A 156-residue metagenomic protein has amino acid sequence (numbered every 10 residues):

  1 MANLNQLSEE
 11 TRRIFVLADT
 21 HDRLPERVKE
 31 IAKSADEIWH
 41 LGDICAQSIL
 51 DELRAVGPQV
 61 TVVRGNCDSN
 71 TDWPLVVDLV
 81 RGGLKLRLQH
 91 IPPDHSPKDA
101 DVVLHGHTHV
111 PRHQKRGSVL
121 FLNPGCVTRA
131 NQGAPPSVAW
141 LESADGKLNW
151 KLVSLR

Functional and structural regions predicted by a protein language model:
M1-V60, D68-L75, A134-S137, D145: N-terminal active-site segment of His-dependent metallophosphoesterases
D19, D43, G65, G106-H107 (+1 more regions): Active-site glycine-centered loops adjacent to acidic/histidine catalytic or metal-binding residues that shape
E30, V77-L79, H95: Residue "hotspots" at secondary-structure boundaries inside conserved domains
R54, D72-H90: Metallo-beta-lactamase
T61, G82-K151: Conserved beta-sheet core of the metallophosphoesterase superfamily
L152-R156: Well-ordered alpha/beta subsegment
